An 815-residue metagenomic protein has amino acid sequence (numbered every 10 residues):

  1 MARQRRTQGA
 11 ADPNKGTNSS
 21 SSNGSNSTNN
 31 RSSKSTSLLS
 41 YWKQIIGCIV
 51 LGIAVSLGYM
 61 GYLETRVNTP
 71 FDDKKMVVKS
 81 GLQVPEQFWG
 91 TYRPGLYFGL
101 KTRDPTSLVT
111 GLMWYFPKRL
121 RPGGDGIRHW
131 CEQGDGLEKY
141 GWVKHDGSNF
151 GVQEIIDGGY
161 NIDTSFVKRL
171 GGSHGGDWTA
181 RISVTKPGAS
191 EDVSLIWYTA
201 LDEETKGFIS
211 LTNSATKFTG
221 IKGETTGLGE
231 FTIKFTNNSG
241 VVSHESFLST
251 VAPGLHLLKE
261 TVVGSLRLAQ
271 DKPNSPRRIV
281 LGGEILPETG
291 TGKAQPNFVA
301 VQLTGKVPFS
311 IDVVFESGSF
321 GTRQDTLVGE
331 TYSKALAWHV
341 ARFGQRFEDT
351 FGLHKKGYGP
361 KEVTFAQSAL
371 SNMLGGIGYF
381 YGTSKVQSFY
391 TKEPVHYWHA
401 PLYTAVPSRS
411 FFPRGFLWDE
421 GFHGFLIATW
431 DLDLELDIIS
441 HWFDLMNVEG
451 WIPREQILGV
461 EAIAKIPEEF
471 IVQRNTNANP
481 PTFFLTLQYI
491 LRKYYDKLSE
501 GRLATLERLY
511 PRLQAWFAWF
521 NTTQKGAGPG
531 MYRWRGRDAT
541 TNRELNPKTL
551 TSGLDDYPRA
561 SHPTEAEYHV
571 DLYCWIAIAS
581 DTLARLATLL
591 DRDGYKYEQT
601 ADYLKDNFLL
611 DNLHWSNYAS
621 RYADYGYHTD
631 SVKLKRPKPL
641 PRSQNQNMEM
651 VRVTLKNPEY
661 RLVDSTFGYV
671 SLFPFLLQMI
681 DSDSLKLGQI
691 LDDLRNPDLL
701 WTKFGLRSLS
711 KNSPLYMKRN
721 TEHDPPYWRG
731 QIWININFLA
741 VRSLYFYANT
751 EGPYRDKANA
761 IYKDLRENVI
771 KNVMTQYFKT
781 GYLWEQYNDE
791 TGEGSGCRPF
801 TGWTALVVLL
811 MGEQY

Functional and structural regions predicted by a protein language model:
A2-Q367, L374, F411, R585 (+1 more regions): Terminal accessory carbohydrate-recognition/targeting modules of carbohydrate-active enzymes
P276-F298, H396-A400, Q644-V670: Intrinsically disordered, low-complexity acidic Ser/Thr-rich regulatory segments
G357-K361, F380, K385-F425: Asp/Glu-centered strand-loop micro-motifs enriched in Gly/Pro and often flanked by an aromatic residue
K361-V386, W430, W442, M446-I452 (+4 more regions): Active-site acid/base region of carbohydrate-active enzymes
H399-R409, R454-T476, T540-Y568, K635-K638 (+3 more regions): Acidic/His metal-coordination segments adjacent to aromatic residues that form catalytic metal sites in metalloenzymes
S410-E544, L550, V570-Y573, A577 (+4 more regions): Aromatic-rich carbohydrate-recognition surfaces in CAZymes
F517-R537, A577-S682, A760-C797, G802: Catalytic cores of carbohydrate-active enzymes
K548-A566, D630-L700, Y727-I761, C797-Y815: Aromatic (Trp/Tyr) and acidic
